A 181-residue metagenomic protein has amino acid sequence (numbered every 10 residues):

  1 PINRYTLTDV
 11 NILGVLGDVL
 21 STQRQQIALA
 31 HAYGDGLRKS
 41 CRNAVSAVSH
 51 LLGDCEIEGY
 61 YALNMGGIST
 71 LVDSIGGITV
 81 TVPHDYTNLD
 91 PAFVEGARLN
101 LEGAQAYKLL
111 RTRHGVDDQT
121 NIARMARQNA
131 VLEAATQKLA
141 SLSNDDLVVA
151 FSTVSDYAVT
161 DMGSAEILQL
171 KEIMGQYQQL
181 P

Functional and structural regions predicted by a protein language model:
P1-P181: Non-catalytic, solvent-exposed segments at the cell envelope interface
